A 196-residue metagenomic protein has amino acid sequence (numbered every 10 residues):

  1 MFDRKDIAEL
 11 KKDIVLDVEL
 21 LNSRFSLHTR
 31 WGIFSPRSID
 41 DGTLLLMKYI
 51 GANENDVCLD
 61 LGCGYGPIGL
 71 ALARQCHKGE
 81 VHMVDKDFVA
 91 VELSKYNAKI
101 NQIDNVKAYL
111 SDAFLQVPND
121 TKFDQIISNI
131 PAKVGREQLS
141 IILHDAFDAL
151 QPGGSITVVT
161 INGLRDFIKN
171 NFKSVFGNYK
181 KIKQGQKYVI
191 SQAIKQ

Functional and structural regions predicted by a protein language model:
M1-N22, W31-P36: N-terminal auxiliary segments of SAM/dcSAM-dependent transferases
S26, E80, N105-K107, G177-K180: Conserved beta-strand segments of alpha/beta enzyme cores
D41-S128: Conserved SAM/SAH cofactor-binding pocket of Class I
Q125-E137: Glycine-rich phosphate-binding "P-loop"
S140-P152: A short glycine-rich, Lys/Arg-flanked "PGG" loop and its adjoining helix->strand segment in the class I
G154-T160: Conserved beta-strand signature within the Rossmann-like core of class I S-adenosyl-L-methionine
I161-G177: Conserved class I S-adenosyl-L-methionine
Q184-Q196: Core SAM-dependent methyltransferase catalytic element
